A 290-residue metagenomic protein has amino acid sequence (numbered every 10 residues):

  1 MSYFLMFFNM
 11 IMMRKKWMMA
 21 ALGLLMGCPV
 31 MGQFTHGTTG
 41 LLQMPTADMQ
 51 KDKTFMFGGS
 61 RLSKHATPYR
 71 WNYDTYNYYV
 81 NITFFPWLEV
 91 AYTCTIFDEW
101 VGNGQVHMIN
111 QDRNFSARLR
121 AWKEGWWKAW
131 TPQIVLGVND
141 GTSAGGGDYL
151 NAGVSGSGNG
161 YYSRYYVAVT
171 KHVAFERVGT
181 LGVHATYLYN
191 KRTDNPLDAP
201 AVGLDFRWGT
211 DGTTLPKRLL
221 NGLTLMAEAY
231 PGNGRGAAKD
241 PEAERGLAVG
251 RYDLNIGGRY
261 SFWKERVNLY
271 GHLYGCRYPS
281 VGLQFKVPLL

Functional and structural regions predicted by a protein language model:
M1-R14: N-terminal secretory signal peptides that target proteins for export/translocation
G32-Y165, V173-A174, D211-L215, L223 (+2 more regions): Transmembrane beta-barrel domains of Gram-negative outer membranes and organellar outer membranes
M56, Y69, G158, Y166 (+2 more regions): Outer-membrane beta-barrel transmembrane domain signature
N114-L119, I256, R277-L290: Outer-membrane beta-barrel "beta-signal"
G271-L273: Short, exposed beta-strand-loop hairpins at the edges of beta-sheets in extracellular/periplasmic proteins
